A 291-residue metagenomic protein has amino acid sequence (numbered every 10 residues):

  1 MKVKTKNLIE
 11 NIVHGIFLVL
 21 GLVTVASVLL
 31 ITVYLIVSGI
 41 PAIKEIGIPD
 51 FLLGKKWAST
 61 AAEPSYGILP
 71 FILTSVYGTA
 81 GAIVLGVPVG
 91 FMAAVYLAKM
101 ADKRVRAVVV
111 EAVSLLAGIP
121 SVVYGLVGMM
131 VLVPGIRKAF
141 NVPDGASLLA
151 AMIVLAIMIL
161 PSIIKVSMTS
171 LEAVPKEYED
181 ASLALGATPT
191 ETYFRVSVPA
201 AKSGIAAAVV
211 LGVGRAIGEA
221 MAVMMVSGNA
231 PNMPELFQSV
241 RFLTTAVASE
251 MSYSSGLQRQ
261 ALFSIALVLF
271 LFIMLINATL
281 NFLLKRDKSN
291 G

Functional and structural regions predicted by a protein language model:
M1-G21, L280-G291: Transmembrane alpha-helical segments of polytopic membrane transport and secretion proteins
K2-N11, V37-A82, D102-K103, S249-Q260: Periplasmic/extracellular loop-to-transmembrane helix junction in inner-membrane transport proteins
V3-T5, G81-V113, N281-R286: Transmembrane-helix boundary motif in ABC transporter permease subunits
S114-A156: Generic hydrophobic transmembrane alpha-helix motif, especially the helices
P120, L185-G186, P199: Glycine/proline-centered hinge or cleavage motifs at structural transition points of membrane proteins
V166-S167, P189-M224: Transmembrane alpha-helices
M168-E172, K176, L183, S252-G291: C-terminal transmembrane helix and the adjacent membrane-cytosol boundary/short C-terminal tail of inner/organellar
V223-F270: Interhelical loop and adjacent transmembrane-helix boundary motif in polytopic membrane transport permeases
